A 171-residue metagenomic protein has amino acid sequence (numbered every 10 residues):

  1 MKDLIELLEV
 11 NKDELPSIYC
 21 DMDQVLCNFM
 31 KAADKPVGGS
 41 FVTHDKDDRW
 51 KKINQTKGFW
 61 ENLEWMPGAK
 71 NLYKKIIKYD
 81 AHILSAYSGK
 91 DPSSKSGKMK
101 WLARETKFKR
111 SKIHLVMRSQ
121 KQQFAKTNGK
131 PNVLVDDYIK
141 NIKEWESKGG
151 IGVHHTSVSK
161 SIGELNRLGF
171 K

Functional and structural regions predicted by a protein language model:
L7-K57, S147, S157: Active-site neighborhood of HAD-like aspartate-dependent phosphohydrolases
S17, I113-I142: Conserved Lys-Pro-Asp/Glu-containing loop-to-beta segment of HAD-superfamily phosphomonoesterases, centered on
L26-M30, K35, A81, K90-S94 (+3 more regions): Short catalytic/ligand-binding loop motif for oxyanion handling, primarily in non-cytosolic enzymes, centered on
H44, N54-I83, D91-S96: Short, acidic loop-to-helix structural element flanking the phosphoryl-transfer center in phosphate-processing enzymes
I77, K109, S147-G149: Short, structured coil segments at secondary-structure junctions
H82-K95, M99, A103-Q123: A short, structured active-site edge motif that brings together acidic residues
K130-R167: Acidic, Mg2+-coordinating phosphoryl-transfer loop and its flanking beta/alpha structural elements, shared across
